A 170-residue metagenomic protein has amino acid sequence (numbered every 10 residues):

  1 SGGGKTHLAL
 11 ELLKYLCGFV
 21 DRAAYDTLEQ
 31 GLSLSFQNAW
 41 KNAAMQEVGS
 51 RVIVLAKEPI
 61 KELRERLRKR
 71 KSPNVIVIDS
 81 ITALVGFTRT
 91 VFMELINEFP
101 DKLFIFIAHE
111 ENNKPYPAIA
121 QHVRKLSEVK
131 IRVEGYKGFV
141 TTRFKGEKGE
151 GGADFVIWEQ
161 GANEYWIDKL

Functional and structural regions predicted by a protein language model:
S1-K61: Conserved P-loop
G4-L8, V85-T90, P115-Y116: Active-site-adjacent loop/helix micro-motif of nuclease/hydrolase catalytic cores
Y15-F19, E47, R68-K71, I96-P100 (+1 more regions): Conserved catalytic network of the ASCE P-loop NTPase/AAA+ motor domain
L28-Q30, I81-T82, H109-E110: Short, ordered loop/turn segments at secondary-structure junctions
S35-A39, V91-E94, H122-L126: Alpha-helical scaffold elements adjacent to nucleotide-binding pockets in ATP/GTP-utilizing enzyme cores
F36-A39, R64-L67, T88-R89, Y116-A118: Short, well-ordered secondary-structure micro-motifs
V54-I107: Phosphate-binding/switch loop-helix module in NTP-utilizing enzymes
N97-L170: Phosphate-binding/switch region of NTP-binding enzymes
